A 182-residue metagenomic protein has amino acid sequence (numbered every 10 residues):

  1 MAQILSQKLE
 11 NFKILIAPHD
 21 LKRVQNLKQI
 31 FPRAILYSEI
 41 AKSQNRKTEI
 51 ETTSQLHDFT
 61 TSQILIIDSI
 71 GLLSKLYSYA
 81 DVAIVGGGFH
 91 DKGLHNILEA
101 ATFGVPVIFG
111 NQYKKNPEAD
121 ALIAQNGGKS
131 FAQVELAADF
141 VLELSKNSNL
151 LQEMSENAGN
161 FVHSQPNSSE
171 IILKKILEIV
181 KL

Functional and structural regions predicted by a protein language model:
M1-L182: Nucleotide-activated sugar donor-binding and catalytic core shared by glycosyltransferases and related lipid-linked
